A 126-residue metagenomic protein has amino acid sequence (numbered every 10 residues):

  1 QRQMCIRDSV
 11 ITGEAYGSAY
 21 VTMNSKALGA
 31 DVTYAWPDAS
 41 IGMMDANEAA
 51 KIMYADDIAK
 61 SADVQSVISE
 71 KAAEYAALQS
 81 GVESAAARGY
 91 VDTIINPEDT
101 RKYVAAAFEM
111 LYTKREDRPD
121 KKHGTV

Functional and structural regions predicted by a protein language model:
Q1-Q3, R7-V126: Ligand-binding clefts of soluble mixed alpha/beta catalytic domains
